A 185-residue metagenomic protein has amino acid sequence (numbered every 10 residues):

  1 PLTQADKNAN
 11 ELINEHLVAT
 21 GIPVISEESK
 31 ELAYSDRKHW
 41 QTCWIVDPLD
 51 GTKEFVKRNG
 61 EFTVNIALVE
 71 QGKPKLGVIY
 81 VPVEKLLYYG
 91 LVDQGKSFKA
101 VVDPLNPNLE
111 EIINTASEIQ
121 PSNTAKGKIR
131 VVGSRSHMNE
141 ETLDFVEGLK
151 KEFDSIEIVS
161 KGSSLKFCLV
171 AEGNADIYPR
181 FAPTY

Functional and structural regions predicted by a protein language model:
P1-L49, F62, E70, L105-I113 (+4 more regions): N-terminal subdomain of lithium-sensitive/metallo-dependent phosphomonoesterases centered on the IMPase/IPPase/PAP
D6, L17, V24, T52 (+4 more regions): Residue-level signal for inorganic ion chemistry
K7, E28, P48-G51, P82 (+2 more regions): Generic detector of well-ordered alpha-helical packing
T20-G21, Q41-T42, L86, G127-R130 (+1 more regions): A generic secondary-structure signal marking the coil-to-beta-strand transition
K38-V101, N106-I112: DPxDG-like acidic metal-binding loop motif
I112-Y185: An extended, acidic
